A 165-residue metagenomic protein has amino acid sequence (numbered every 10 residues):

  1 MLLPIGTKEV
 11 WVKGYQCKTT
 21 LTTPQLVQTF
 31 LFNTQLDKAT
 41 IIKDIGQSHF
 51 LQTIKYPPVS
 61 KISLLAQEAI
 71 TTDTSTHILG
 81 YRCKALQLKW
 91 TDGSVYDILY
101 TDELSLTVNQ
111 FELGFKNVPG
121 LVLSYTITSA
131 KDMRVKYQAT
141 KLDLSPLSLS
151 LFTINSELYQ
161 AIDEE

Functional and structural regions predicted by a protein language model:
M1-E165: Extended soluble regions of mature proteins
